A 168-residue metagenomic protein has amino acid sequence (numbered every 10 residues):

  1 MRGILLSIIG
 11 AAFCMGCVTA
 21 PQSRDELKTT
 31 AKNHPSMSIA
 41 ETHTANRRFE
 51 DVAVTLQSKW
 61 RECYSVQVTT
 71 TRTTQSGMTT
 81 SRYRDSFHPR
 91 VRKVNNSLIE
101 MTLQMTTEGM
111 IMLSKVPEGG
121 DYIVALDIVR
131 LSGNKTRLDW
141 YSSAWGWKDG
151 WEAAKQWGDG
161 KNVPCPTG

Functional and structural regions predicted by a protein language model:
M1-I4: Positively charged n-region of N-terminal signal peptides that target proteins for export
L6-S7, I99: Compositionally biased amphipathic helical and low-complexity segments enriched in hydrophobic
I8-A11, D159: Processing junctions and N-termini across compartments
F13-G16: C-terminal motif of bacterial Sec signal peptides marking the signal peptidase cleavage site
V18-G168: Ser/Thr-rich, low-complexity intrinsically disordered terminal regions
